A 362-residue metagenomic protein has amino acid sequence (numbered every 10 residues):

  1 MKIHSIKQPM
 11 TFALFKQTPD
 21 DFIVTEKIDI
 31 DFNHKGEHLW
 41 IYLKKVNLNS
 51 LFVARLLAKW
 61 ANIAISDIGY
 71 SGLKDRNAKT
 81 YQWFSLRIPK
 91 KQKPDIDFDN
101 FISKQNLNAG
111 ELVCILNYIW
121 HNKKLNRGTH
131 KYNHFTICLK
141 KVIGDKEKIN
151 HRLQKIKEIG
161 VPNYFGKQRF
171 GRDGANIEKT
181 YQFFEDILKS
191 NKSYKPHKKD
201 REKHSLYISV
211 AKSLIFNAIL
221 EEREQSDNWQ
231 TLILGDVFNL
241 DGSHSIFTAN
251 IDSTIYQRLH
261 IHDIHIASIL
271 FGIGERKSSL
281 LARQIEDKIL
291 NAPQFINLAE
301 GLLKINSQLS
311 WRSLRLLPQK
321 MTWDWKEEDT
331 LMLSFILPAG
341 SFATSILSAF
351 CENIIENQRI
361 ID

Functional and structural regions predicted by a protein language model:
M1-D362: Non-catalytic, substrate/partner-engaging modules appended to enzymatic cores
